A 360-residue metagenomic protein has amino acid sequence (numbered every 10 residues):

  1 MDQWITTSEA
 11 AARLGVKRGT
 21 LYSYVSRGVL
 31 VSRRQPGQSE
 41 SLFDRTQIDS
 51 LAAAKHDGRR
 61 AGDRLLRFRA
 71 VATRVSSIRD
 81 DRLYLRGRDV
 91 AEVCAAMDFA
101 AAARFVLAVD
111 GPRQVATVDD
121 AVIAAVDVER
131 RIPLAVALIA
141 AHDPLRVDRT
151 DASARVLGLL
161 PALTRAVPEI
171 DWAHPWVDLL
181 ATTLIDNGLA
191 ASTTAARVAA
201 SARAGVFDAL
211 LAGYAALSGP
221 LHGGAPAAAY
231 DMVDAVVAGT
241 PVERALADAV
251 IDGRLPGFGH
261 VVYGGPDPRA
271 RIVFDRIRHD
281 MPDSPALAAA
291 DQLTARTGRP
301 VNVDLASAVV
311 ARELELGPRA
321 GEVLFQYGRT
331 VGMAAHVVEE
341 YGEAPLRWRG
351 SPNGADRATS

Functional and structural regions predicted by a protein language model:
D2-S360: Hydrophobic alpha-helical bundle cores within soluble ligand-binding/oligomerization subdomains
